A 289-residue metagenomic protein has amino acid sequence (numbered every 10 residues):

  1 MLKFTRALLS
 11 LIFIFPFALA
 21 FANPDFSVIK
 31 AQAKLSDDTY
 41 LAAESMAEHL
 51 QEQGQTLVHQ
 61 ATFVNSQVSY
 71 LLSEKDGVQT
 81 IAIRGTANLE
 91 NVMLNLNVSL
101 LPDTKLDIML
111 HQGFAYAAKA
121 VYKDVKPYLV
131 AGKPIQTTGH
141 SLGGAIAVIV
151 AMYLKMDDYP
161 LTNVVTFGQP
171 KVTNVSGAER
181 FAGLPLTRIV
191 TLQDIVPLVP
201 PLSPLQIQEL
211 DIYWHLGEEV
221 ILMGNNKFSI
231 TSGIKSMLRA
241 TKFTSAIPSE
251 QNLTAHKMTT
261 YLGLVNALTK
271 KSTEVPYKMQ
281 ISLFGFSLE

Functional and structural regions predicted by a protein language model:
M1-L9: Bacterial N-terminal signal peptides that target proteins for export
L8-A18: Bacterial N-terminal signal peptides
F21-T138, L142-E289: Non-catalytic, mobile gating and regulatory segments of ester bond hydrolases
